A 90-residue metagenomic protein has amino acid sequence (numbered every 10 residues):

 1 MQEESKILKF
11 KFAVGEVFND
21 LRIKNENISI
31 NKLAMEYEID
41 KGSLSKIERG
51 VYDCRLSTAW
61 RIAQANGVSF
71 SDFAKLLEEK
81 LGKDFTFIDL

Functional and structural regions predicted by a protein language model:
M1-N27: A short, Lys/Arg-rich alpha-helix, primarily the initiator
M1-S5, A74-L90: Short, charged recognition helix plus adjacent turn of helix-turn-helix-like nucleic-acid-binding domains
R22, A34, A63: The alpha-helix within a helix-turn-helix
N25-K46: Short alpha-helical DNA-recognition segment
R49: Short, conserved catalytic or interaction motifs in soluble domains
S57-D72: DNA major-groove recognition helix of helix-turn-helix/homeodomain DNA-binding modules
